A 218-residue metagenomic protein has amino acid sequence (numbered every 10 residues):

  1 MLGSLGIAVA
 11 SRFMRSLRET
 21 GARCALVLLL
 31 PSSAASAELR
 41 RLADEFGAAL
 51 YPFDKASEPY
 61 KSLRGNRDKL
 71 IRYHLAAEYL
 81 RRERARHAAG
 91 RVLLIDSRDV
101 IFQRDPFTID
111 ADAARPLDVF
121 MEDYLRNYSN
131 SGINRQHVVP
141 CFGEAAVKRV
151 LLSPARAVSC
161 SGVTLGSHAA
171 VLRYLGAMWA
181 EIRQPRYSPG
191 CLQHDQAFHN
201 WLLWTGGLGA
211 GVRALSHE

Functional and structural regions predicted by a protein language model:
M1-G90, A169: N-terminal anchoring/stem segment of glycosyltransferases
A8, A37-E38, P59-K61, V100-R104 (+4 more regions): Short catalytic/ligand-binding loop motif for oxyanion handling, primarily in non-cytosolic enzymes, centered on
E19, R64, A76-Y79, F102-Q103 (+3 more regions): Membrane-interface amphipathic segments in extracytoplasmic regions
T20, V27-L29, G47, P106 (+6 more regions): Preference for well-ordered, secondary-structure-rich cores of eukaryotic proteins
R40-A43, D54, R91-S97, S131-F142 (+1 more regions): Viral RNA-dependent RNA polymerase
L50-P52, V92, D118, V212-A214: Conserved beta-strand scaffold positions in the cores of enzyme catalytic domains, especially in NTP/NDP-utilizing
L75-Q136, G162-L165: GT-A fold catalytic core of metal-dependent nucleotide-sugar glycosyltransferases, centered on the diacidic
A146, V150-E218: Catalytic core and acceptor-binding pocket of nucleotide-sugar-dependent glycosyltransferases
